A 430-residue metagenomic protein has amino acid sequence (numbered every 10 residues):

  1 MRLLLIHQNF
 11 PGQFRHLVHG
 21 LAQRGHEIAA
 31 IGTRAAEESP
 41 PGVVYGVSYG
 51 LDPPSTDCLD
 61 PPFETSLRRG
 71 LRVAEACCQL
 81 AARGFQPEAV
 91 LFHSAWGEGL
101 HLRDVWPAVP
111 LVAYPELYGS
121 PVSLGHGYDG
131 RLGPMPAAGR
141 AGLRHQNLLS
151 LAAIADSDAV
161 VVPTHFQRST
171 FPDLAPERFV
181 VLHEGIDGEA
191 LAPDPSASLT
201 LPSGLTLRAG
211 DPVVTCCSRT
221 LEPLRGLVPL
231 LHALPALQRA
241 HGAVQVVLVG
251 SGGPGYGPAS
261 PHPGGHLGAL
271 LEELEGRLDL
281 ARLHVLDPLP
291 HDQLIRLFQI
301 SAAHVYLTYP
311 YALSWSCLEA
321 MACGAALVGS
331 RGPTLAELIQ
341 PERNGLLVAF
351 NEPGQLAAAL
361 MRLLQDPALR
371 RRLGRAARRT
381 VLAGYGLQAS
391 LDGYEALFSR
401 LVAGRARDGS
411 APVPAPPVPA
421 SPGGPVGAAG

Functional and structural regions predicted by a protein language model:
L51-L59, V109-L148, E189-D194, G252-P263: Acceptor-binding helix/loop patch of EC 2.4 sugar-transfer enzymes, predominantly nucleotide-sugar-dependent
F166, G185: Carbohydrate-associated surface elements
T200-R225, L231-A236, V247: Conserved donor-binding/catalytic core segment of Leloir-type glycosyltransferases
P254, P258-P288, D292: Nucleotide-activated donor-binding/catalytic signature segment of Leloir-type glycosyltransferases, i.e., the conserved
Y309: Aromatic "clamp/platform" in nucleotide-sugar-dependent glycosyltransferases that forms part of the donor/acceptor
A326-G329: Short hydrophobic beta-strand element within catalytic cores of glycosyltransferases and related nucleotide-activated
P341-E342, L346-P353, R362-P367: Conserved acidic donor-binding segment of nucleotide-sugar-dependent glycosyltransferases
Q355, R362, L369-G384, S390-A396: A short, well-ordered alpha-helix in the C-terminal region of glycosyltransferases
